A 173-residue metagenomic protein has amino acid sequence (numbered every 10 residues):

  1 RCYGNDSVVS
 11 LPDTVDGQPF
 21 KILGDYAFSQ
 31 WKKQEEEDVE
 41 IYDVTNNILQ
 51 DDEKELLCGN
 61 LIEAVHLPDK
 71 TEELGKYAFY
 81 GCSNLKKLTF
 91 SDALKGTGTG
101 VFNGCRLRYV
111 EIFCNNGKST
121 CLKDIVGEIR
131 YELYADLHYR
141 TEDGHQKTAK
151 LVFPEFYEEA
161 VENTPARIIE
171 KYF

Functional and structural regions predicted by a protein language model:
Y3-K21, K33-E73, S83-G96, G104-F173: Structural signature of tandem-repeat unit edges
Q30: Active-site catalytic microenvironments for nucleophilic, acid-base chemistry
